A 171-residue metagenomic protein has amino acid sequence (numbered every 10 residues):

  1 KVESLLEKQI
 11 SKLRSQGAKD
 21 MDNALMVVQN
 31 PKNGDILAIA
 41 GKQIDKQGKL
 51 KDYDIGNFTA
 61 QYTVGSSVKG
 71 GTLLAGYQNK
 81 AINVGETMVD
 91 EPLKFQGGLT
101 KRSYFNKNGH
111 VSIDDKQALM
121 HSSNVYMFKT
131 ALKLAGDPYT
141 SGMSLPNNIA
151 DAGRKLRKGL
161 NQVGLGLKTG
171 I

Functional and structural regions predicted by a protein language model:
K1-K12: N-terminal leader/targeting segments and the immediately adjacent pre-domain N-terminus
L6, A18-A60, L74-I171: Beta-lactam-recognizing serine transpeptidase/beta-lactamase-like catalytic domain environment
S11-K19: Active-site phosphate-binding and catalytic loops of NTP-dependent enzymes
G65-L74: Active/ligand-binding-proximal structured segments within catalytic/core domains that scaffold catalytic residues
